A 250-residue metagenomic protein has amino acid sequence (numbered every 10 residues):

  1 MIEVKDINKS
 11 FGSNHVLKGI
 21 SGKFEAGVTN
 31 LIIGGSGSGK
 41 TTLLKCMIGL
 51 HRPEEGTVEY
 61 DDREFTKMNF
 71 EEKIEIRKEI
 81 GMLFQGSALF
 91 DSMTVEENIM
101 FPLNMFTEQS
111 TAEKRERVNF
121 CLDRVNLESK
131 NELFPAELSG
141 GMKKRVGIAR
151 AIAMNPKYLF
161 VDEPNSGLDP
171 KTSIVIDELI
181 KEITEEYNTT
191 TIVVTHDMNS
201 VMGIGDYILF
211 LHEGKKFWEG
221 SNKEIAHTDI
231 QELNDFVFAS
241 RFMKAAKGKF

Functional and structural regions predicted by a protein language model:
I48: Helix-to-loop junction immediately C-terminal to a conserved catalytic motif
G56-E64: Conserved ABC transporter NBD signature motif
M93-F101: Short coil-to-helix segment of the ABC ATPase nucleotide-binding domain corresponding to the Q-loop/switch region
F134-L138, M142: Conserved ABC ATPase signature
A153-K157: A short, proline-enriched helix->beta-strand linker immediately N-terminal to the Walker B motif in ABC-type P-loop
L159-D162: Catalytic Walker B motif of ABC-type/P-loop ATPase nucleotide-binding domains
P170-T172: Helix N-cap at the start of a conserved alpha-helix in ABC-type nucleotide-binding domains
